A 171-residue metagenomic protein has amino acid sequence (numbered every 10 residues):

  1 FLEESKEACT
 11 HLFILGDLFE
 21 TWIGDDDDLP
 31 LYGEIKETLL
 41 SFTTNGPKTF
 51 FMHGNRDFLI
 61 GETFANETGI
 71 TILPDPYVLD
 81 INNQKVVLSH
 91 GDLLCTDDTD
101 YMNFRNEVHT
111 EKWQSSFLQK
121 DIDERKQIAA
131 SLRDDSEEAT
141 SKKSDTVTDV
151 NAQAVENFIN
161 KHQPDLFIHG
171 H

Functional and structural regions predicted by a protein language model:
F1-I81: Core catalytic region of metal-dependent phosphoesterases/phosphodiesterases, especially metallo-beta-lactamase-like
K6, K36, K48, K85 (+5 more regions): Context-gated lysine
D17-L18, N55-R56, G91-L93, G170-H171: Active-site metal-binding loops of divalent metal-dependent hydrolases
L18, W22-D25, P47, V87 (+2 more regions): A near-ubiquitous, low-amplitude feature marking generic local secondary-structure context
Y32, L59, Q84, V108-H109 (+1 more regions): Solvent-exposed, non-transmembrane amphipathic alpha-helical segments
E37, S41, E62, N66 (+6 more regions): Charged/polar, solvent-exposed surface patches and flexible loops
G69-P74, K85-V87, D92, D98-N103 (+1 more regions): Conserved beta-sheet core of the metallophosphoesterase superfamily
S89-N151: Active-site-proximal loop/helix segment associated with metal-binding centers of metalloenzymes
